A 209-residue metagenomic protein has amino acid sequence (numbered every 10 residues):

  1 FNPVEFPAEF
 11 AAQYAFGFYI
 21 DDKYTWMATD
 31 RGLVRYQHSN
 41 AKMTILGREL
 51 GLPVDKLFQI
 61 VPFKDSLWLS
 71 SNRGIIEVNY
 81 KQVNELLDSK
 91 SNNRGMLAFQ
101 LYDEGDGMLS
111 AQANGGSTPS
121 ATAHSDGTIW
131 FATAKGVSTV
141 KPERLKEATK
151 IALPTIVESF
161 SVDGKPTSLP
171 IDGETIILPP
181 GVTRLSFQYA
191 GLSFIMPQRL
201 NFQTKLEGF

Functional and structural regions predicted by a protein language model:
V4-F16, R31, Y36, T44-S66 (+1 more regions): Residue-level "micro-hotspots" composed of small/polar
Y24: Localized chelating/binding microdomains that coordinate divalent metal ions or stabilize phosphate-bearing
